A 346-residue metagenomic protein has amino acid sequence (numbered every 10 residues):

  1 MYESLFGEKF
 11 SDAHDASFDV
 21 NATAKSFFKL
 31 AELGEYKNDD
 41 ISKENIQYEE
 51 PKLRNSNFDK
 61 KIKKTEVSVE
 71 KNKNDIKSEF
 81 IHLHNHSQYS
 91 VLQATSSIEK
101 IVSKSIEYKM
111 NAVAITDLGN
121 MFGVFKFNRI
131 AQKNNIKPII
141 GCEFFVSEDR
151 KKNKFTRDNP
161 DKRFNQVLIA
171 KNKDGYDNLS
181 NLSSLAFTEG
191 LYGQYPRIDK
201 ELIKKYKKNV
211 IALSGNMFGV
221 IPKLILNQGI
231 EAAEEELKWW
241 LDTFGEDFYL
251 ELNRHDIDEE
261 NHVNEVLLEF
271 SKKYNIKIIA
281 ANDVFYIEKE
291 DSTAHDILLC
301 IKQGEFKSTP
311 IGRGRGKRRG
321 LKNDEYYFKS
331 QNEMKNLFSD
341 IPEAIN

Functional and structural regions predicted by a protein language model:
M1-K52: Acidic, Mg2+-coordinating catalytic module of metal-dependent nucleases/exonucleases that use a two-metal-ion mechanism
Y48-N346: Phosphodiester-processing cores and adjacent nucleic acid-binding clamps
